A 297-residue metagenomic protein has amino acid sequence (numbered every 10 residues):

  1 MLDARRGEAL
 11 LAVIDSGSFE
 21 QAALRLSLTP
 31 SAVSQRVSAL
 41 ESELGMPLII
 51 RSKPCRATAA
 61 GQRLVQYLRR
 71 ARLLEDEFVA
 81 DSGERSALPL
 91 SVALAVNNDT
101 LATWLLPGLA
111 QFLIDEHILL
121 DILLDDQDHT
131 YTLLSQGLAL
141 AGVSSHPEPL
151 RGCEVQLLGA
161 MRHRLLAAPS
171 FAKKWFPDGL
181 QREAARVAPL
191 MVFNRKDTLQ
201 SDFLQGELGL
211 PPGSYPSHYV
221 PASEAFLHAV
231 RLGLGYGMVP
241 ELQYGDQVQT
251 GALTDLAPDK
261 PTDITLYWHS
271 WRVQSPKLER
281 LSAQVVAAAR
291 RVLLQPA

Functional and structural regions predicted by a protein language model:
G7, E43-L44, L64-S86, V92 (+1 more regions): Alpha-helical linker/hinge and terminal dimerization helices associated with HTH transcriptional regulators
L11-S27: Short helix-boundary/capping micro-motifs
E41-A59: A short LG(V/I)-centered, amphipathic sequence patch enriched for acidic residue(s) preceding the LG motif
L88-R151: Central regulatory/effector-binding core of bacterial HTH transcription factors
V155-M191: Flexible hinge/capping segments at coil-to-helix
K173, R186-L210: Secondary-structure junction motif
L210-D255: Hydrophobic hinge/microswitch elements
P258-A297: A late-sequence structural motif
